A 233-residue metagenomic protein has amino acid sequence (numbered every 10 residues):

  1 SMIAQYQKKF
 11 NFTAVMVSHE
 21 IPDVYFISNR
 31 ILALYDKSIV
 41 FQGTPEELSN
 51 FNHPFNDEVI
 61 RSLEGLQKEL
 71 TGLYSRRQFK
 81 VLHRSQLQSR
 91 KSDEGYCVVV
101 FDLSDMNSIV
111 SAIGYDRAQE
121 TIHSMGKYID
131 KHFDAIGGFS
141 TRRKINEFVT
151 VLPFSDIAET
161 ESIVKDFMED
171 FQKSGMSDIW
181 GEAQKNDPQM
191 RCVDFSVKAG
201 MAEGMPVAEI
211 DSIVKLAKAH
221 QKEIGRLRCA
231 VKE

Functional and structural regions predicted by a protein language model:
S1-K9: Helical segment within the ABC ATPase nucleotide-binding domain
S18-H19: H-loop/switch region of ABC-family ATPase nucleotide-binding domains
V24-F26: A short, surface-exposed alpha-helical micro-motif characterized by mixed small hydrophobic and charged/polar residues
Q42-G43: ABC ATPase "signature
N50-Q67: C-terminal boundary and immediately downstream tail of ABC-type ATPase nucleotide-binding domains
R76-R84, K91-C97, S104-D130, D134 (+3 more regions): Conserved long alpha-helical elements within nucleotide-processing catalytic cores of c-di-GMP signaling and class III
R142-P153, D170, D178-H220, V231-E233: A short glycine-enriched loop-to-beta-strand structural element that forms part of the catalytic core of nucleotide
